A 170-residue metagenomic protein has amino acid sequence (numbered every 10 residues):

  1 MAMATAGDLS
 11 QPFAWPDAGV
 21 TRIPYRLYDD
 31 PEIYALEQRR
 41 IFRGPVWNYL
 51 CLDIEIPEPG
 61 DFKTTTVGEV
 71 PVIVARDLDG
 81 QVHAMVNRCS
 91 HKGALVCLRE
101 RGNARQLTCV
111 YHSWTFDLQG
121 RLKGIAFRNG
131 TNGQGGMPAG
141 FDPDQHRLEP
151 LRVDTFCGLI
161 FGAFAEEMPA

Functional and structural regions predicted by a protein language model:
M1-A18: Short, compositionally biased low-complexity segments
M3-T5, R26-P31, H112-D117: Short low-complexity stretches enriched in small and charged residues
Q11-P16, Y25-Y28, T131, P138: A generic structural signal for ordered alpha-helices
P16-D17, T21-G68, V72-I73: Non-catalytic accessory segments flanking enzyme active sites
E55-E166: Rieske [2Fe-2S] iron-sulfur-binding domain
M168-A170: Substrate-access "cap/lid" subdomains that shape and gate the entrance to catalytic or ligand-binding pockets
